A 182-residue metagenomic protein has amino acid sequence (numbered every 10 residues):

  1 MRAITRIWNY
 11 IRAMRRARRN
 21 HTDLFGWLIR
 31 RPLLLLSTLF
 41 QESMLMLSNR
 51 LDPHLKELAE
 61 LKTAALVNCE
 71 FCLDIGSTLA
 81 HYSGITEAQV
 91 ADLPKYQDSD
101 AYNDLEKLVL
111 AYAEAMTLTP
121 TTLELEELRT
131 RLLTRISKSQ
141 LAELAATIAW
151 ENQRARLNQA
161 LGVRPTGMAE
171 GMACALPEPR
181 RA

Functional and structural regions predicted by a protein language model:
M1-A182: Hydrophobic alpha-helical segments
